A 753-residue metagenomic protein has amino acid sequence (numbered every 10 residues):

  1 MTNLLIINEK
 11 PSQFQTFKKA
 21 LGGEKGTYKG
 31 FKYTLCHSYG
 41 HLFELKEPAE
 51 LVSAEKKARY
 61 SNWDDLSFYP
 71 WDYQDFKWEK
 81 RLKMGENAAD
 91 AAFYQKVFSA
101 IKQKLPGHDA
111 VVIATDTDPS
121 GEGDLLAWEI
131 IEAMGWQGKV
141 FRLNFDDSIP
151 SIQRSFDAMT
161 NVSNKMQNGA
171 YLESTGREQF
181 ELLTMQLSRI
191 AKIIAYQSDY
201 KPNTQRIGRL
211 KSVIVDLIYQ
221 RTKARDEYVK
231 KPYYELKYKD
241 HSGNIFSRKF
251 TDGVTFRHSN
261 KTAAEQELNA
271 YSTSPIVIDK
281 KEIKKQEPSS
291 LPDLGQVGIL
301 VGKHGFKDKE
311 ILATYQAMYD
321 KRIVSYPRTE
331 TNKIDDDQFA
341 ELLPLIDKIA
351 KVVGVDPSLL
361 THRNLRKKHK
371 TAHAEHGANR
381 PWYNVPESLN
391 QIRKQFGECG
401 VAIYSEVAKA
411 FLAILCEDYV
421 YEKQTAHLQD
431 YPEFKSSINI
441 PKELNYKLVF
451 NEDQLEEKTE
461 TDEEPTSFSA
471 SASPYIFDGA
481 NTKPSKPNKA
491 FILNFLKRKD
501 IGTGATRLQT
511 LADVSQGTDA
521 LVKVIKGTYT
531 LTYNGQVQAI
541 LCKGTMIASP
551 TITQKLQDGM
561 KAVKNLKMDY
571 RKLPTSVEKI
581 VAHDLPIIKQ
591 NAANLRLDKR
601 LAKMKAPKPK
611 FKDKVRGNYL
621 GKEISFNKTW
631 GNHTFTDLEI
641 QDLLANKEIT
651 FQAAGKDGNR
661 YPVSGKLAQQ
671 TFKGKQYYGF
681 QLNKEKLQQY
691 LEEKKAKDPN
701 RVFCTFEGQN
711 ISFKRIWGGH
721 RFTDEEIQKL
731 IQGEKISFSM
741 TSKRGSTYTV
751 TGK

Functional and structural regions predicted by a protein language model:
M1-Q186, E464, S471-S473, G479-K483 (+3 more regions): Intrinsically disordered, low-complexity regulatory segments
T2-N3, E24, D109, K165-M166 (+4 more regions): Basic, low-complexity terminal or inter-domain segments flanking catalytic cores
E9-S12, S38-G40, A110, D116-E122 (+9 more regions): An acidic- and aromatic-residue-enriched active-site/binding cleft used to recognize and process polar
K19, T34, H41-D90, Q103 (+7 more regions): Long, highly charged, low-complexity internal segments
A20-E24, K104, A133-Q137, A158 (+14 more regions): Conserved, well-folded catalytic cores of nucleic-acid-processing and energy-transducing macromolecular machines
F93, S99, P106-G107, I152-D240 (+1 more regions): C-terminal or mid-to-C-terminal helical accessory/interaction module adjacent to the motor/catalytic core
S99-K102, T184-K192, Y271-P275, S289 (+2 more regions): Active-site-adjacent bridging/hinge elements
